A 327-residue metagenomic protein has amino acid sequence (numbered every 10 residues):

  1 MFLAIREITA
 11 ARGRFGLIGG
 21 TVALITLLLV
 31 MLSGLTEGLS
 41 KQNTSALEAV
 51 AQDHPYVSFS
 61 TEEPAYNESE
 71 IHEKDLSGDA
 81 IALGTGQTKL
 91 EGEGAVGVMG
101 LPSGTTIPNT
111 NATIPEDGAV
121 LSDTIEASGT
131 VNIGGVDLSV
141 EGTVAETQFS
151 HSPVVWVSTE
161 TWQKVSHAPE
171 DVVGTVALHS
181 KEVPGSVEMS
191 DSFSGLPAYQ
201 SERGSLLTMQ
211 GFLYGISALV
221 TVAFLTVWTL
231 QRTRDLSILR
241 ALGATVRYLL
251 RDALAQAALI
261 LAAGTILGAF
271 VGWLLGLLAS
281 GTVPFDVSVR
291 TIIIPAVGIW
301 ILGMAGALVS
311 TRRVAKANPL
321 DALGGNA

Functional and structural regions predicted by a protein language model:
M1-L27, A327: N-terminal Sec/SRP start-transfer signal
I8, I238-Y248, A317, N326-A327: Short helix-to-coil transition segments within interhelical loops that connect adjacent transmembrane helices
T9, R14-F15, L27-Y56: Alpha-helical transmembrane segments
S45-L90, A95-M99: Membrane-proximal extracellular/periplasmic loop immediately following the first transmembrane helix
L83-G86, E91-K164: Hydrophobic secondary-structure segments that place a key small or acidic residue at a functional site
T143-L213: Mechanotransmission and gating elements of multispan inner-membrane complexes involved in transport and envelope
V183-L219, T226-R234, L239, L250 (+2 more regions): Peri-transmembrane interface segments
R251, A255, I260-M304, L308-A327: Short helix-loop junctions at transmembrane helix boundaries
